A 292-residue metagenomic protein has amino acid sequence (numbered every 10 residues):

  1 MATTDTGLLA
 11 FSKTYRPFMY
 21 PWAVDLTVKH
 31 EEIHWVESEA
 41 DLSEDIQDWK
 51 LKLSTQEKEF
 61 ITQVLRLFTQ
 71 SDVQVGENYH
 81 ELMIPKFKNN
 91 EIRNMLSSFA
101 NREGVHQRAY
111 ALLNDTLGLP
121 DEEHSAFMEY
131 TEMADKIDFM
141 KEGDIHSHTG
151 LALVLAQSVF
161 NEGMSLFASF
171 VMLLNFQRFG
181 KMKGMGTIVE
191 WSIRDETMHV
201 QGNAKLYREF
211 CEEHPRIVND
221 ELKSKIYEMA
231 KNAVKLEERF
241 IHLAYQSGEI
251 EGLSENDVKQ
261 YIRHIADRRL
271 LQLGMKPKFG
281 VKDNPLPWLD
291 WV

Functional and structural regions predicted by a protein language model:
M1-V292: Non-heme di-metal
